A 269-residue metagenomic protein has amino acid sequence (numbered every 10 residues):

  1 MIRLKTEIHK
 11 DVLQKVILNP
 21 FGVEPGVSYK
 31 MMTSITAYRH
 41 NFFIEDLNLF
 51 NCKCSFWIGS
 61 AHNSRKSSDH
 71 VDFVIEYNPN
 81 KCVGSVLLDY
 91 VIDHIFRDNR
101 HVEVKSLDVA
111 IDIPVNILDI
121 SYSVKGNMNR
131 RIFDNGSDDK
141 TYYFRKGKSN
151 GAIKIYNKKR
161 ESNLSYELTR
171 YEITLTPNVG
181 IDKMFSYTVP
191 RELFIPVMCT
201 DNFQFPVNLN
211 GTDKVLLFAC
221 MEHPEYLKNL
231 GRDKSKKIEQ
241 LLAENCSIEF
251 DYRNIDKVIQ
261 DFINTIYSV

Functional and structural regions predicted by a protein language model:
M1-L227, E244-V269: Structured, helix-rich domain cores that form ligand/interaction pockets
G231-E239: Helix-turn-helix DNA-binding segment
